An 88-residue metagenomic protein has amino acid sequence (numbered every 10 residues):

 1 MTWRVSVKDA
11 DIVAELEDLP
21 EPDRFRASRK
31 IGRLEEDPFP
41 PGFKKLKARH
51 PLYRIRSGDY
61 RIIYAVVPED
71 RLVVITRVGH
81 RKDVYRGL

Functional and structural regions predicted by a protein language model:
M1-D59, V67-V74, D83-L88: Basic, Lys/Arg-enriched alpha-helical interface segments
G79: Residues forming the ATP-binding cleft of Hanks-type serine/threonine protein kinase domains
